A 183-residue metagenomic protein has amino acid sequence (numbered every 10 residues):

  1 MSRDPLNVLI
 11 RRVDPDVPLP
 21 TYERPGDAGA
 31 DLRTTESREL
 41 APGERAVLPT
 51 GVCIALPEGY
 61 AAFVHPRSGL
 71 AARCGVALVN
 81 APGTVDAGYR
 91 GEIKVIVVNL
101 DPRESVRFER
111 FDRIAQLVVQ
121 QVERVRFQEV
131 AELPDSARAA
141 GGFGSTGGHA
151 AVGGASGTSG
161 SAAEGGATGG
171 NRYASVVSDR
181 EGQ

Functional and structural regions predicted by a protein language model:
M1-Q183: DUTPase catalytic domain/fold
